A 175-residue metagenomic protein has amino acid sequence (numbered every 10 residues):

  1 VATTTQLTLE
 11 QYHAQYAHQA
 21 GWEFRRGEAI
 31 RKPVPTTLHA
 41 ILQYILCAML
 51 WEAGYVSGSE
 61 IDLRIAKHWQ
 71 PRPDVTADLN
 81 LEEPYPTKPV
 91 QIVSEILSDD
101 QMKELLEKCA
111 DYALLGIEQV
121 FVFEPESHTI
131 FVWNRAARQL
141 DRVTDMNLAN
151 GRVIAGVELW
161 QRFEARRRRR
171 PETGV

Functional and structural regions predicted by a protein language model:
V1-V175: Gly/Pro/Ser/Thr-rich low-complexity, intrinsically disordered segments predominantly at protein N-termini
